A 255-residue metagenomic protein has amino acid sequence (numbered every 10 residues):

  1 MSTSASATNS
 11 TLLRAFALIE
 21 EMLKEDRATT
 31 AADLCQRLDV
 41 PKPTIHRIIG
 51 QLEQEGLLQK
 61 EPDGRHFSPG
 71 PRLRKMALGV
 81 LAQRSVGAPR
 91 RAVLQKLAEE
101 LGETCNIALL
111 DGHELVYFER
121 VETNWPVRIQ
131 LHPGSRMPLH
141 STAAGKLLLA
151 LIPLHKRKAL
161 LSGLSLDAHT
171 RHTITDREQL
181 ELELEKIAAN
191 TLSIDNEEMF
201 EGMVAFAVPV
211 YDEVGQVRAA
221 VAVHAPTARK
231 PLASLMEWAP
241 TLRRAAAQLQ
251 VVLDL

Functional and structural regions predicted by a protein language model:
M1-A88, P240, A247-L255: N-terminal helix-turn-helix
T8-L12, H66, G70, Q83 (+8 more regions): Short, structured helix-loop boundary elements
L58-K60, I107-A108, V210: A structural signal for short hydrophobic beta-strand segments in well-ordered beta-sheet cores
G64-L164: Amphipathic alpha-helical effector-binding/dimerization core of metabolite-sensing transcriptional regulators
H169-T170, E201: Intrinsically disordered, low-complexity polar/acidic regions
T175-A245: Extended hydrophobic
